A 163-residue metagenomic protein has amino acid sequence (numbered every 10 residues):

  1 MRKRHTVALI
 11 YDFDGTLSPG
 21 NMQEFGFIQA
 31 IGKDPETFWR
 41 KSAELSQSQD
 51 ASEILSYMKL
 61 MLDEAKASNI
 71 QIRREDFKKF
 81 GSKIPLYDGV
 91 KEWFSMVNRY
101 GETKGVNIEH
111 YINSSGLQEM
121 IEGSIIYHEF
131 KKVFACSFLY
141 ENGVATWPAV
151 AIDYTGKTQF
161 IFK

Functional and structural regions predicted by a protein language model:
M1-A145: Alpha-helical substrate-recognition element adjacent to the catalytic core
N142-K163: A recognition module on extended beta-rich or small alphabeta surfaces enriched in W/G with H and D/E
